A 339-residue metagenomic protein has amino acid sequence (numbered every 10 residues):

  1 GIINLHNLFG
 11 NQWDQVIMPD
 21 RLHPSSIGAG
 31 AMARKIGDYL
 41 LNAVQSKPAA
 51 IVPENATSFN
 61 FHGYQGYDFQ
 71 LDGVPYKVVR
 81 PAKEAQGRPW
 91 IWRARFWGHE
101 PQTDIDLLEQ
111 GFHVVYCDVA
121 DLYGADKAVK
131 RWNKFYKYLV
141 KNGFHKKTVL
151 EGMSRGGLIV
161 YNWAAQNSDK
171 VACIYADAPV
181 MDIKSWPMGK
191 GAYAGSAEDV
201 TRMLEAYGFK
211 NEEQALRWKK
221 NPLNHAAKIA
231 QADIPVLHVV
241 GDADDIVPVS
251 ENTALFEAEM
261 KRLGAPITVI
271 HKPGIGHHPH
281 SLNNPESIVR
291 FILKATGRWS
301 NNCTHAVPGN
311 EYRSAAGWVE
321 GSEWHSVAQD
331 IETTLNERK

Functional and structural regions predicted by a protein language model:
G1-Q45: Catalytic His-Asp segment of secreted/periplasmic serine-dependent ester chemistry enzymes
Q45-Q86, D199-L204, S300-R338: A domain-start/cap signature at the N-terminus of enzymes
Y123-G143, N162: Alpha/beta-hydrolase active-site loop
G143-S154: Alpha/beta-hydrolase fold nucleophile elbow
G152-N162: Glycine-rich nucleophile elbow surrounding the catalytic serine of serine-hydrolase chemistry
N162-N211: Hydrolase active-site cap/lid region
G195-A254, A258-K261: The feature captures the conserved acid-bearing segment of alpha/beta-hydrolase catalytic domains
I246, E251-I331: C-terminal catalytic histidine-bearing segment of alpha/beta-hydrolase fold enzymes
